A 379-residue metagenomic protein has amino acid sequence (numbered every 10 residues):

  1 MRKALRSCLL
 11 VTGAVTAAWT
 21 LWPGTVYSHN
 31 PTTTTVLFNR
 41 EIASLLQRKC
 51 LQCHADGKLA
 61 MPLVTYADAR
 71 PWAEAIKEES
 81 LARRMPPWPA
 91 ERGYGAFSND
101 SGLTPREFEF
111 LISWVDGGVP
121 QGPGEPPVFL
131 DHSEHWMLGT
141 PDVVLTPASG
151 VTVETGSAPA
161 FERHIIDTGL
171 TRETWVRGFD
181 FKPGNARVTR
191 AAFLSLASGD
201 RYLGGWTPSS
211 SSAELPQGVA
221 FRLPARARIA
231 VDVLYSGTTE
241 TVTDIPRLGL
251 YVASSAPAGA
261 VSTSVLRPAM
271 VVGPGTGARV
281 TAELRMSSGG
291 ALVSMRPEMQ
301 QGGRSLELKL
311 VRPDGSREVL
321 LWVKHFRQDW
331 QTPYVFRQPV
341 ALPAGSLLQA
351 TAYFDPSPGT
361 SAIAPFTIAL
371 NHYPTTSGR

Functional and structural regions predicted by a protein language model:
M1-G13: Bacterial N-terminal signal peptides that target proteins for export
R6-S7, Y27, G345: Intrinsically disordered, low-complexity segments enriched in Ser/Pro/Gly/Ala and basic residues
A14-A18: Bacterial Sec-dependent N-terminal signal peptides
W19-T174, G178, K182-N185, R226-V233 (+1 more regions): Aromatic- and Gly/Pro-enriched helix-to-coil junctions and flexible linker segments
H132-S133, M137-R379: His-enriched metal-coordination microenvironments in redox/metal-binding proteins
